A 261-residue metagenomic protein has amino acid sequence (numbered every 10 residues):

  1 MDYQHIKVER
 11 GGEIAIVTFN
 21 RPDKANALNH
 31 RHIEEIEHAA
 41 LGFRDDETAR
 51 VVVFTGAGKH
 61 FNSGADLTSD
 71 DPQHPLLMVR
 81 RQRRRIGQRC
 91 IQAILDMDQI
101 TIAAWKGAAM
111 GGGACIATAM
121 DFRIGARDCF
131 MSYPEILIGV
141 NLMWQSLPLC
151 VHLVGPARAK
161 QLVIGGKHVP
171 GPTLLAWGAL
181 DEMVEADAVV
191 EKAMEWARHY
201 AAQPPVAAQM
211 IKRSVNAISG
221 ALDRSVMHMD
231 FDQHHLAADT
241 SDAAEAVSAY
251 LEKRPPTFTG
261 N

Functional and structural regions predicted by a protein language model:
M1-A57, Q92: Conserved CoA-thioester-binding segment of acyl-CoA-metabolizing enzymes
M1-Y3, S248-N261: Terminal low-complexity tails and localization/encapsulation signals of metabolic enzymes
P22, I124-C129, L180-H228, S241 (+1 more regions): C-terminal long alpha-helix characteristic of the crotonase
G56-A93, A109, G139, L222: Glycine- (often His-adjacent) and acidic-residue-rich active-site loop that binds/positions the CoA thioester
C90-I138, L142, H168: Glycine-rich beta-to-alpha active-site loop
F122, Q161, G165-K167, T173 (+2 more regions): Well-ordered beta-strand positions
L147-A157: Hydrophobic, secondary-structure "cap" segments at the distal end of domains
